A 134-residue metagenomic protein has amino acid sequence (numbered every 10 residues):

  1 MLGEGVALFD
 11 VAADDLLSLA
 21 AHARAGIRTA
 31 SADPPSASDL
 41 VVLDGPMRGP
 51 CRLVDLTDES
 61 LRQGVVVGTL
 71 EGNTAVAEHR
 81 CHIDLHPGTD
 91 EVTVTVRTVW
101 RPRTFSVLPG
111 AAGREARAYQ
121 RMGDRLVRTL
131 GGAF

Functional and structural regions predicted by a protein language model:
M1-D44: Hydrophobic ligand-binding cavity/cleft-lining segments
A13-A21, G72, R128, G132: Short, intrinsically disordered, mixed-charge
R28-A30, R80-H82, V94-V96, R121-L126: Short, surface-exposed, polar/charged, turn-prone segments marking secondary-structure boundaries
D44-T89: Hydrophobic-ligand binding "helix-grip"
L70-R117: Beta-strand/loop substructures that line and gate deep hydrophobic ligand-binding cavities in soluble
A116-F134: Long, compositionally biased interface segments
